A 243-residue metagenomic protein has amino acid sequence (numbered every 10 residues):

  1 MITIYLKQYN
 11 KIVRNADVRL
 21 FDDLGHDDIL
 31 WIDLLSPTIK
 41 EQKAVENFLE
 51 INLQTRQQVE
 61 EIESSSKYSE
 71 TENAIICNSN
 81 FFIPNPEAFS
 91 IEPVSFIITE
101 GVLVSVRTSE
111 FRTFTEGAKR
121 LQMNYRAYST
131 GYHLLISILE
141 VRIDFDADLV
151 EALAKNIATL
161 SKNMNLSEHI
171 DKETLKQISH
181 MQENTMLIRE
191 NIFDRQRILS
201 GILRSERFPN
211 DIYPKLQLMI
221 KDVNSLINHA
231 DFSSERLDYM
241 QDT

Functional and structural regions predicted by a protein language model:
M1-R126, D194, I198-P209: Helix-boundary and N-terminal cytosolic regulatory elements
K7, K11, K40-K43, K67 (+7 more regions): Context-gated lysine
D17-D23, L134-I138, L175-Q177, P214-L218: Short amphipathic alpha-helical segments, especially helix-boundary/capping motifs
L35, I39, A147-V150, A154 (+2 more regions): Generic detection of long, well-ordered alpha-helical segments
L53-T55, F81-P84, L135-I136, N165 (+2 more regions): Intrinsically disordered, low-complexity segments enriched in polar/charged residues with Gly/Pro, especially when
P84-K176: Switch/coupling subdomain of P-loop NTPase systems
G101, R142, N163, H169-T243: Membrane-associated alpha-helical segments
